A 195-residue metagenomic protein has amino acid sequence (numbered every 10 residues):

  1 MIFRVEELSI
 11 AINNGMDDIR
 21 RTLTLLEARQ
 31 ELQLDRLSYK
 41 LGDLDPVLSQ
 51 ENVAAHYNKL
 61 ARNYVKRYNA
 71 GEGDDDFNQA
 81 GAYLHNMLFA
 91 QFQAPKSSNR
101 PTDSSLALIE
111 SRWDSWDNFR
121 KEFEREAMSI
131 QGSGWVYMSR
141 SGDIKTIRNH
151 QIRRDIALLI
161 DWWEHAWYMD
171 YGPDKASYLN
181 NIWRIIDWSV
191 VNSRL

Functional and structural regions predicted by a protein language model:
M1-Q30: Charge-dense, intrinsically disordered terminal/linker segments
L26-L195: Feature for soluble, non-membrane regions of globular proteins
